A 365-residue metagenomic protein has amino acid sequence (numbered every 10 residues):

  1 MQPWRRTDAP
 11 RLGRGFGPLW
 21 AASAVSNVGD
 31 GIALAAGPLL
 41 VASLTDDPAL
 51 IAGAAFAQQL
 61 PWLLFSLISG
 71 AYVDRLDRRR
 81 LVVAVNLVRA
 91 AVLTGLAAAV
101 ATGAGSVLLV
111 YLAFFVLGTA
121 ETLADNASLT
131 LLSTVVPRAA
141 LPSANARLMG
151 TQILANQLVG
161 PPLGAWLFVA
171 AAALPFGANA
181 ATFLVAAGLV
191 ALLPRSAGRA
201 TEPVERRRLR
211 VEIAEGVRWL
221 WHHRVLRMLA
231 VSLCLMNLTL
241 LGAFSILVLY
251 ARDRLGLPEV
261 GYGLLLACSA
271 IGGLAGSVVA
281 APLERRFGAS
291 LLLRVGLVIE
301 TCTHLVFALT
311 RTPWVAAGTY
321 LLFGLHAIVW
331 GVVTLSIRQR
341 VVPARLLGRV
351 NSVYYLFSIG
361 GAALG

Functional and structural regions predicted by a protein language model:
M1-G365: Alpha-helical transmembrane-bundle signature of multi-pass membrane transport and export proteins
